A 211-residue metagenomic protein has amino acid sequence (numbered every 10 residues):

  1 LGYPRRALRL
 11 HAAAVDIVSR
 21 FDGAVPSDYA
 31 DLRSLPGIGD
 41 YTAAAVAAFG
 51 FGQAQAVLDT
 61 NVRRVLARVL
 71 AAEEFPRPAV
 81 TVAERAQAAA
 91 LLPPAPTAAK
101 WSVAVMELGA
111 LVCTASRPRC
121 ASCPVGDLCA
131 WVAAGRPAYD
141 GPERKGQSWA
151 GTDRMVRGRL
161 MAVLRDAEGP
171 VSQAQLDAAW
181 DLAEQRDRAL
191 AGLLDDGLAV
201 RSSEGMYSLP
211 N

Functional and structural regions predicted by a protein language model:
L1-M155, R165-A174, A179-Q185: Catalytic cores of DNA base-excision repair glycosylases
L190-A191: Short, hydrophobic-biased segments on the C-terminal half of alpha helices that form "recognition helices"
L194-Y207: A short, conserved structural fragment
